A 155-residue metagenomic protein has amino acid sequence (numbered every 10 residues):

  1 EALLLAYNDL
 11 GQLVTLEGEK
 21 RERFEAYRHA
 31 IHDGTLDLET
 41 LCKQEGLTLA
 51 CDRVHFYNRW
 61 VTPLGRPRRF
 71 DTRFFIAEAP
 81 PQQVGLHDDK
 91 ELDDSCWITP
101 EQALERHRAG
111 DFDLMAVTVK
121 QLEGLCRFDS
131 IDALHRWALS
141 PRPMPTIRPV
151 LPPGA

Functional and structural regions predicted by a protein language model:
E1-A50, F75: The catalytic Nudix box helix
L3-Y7, R108, F112, C126-S130: Hydrophobic/aromatic-lined pockets within catalytic cores
D33-D37, G110, P141: Short loop/turn hinge sites at secondary-structure boundaries
L38-W60, R69-Q82, L86-F112: NUDIX/MutT-family hydrolases
T62-L64: Short, P/G- and charge-enriched loop/turn segments at secondary-structure junctions
A116-A155: Core RNA-modification/binding signature centered on pseudouridine synthases
